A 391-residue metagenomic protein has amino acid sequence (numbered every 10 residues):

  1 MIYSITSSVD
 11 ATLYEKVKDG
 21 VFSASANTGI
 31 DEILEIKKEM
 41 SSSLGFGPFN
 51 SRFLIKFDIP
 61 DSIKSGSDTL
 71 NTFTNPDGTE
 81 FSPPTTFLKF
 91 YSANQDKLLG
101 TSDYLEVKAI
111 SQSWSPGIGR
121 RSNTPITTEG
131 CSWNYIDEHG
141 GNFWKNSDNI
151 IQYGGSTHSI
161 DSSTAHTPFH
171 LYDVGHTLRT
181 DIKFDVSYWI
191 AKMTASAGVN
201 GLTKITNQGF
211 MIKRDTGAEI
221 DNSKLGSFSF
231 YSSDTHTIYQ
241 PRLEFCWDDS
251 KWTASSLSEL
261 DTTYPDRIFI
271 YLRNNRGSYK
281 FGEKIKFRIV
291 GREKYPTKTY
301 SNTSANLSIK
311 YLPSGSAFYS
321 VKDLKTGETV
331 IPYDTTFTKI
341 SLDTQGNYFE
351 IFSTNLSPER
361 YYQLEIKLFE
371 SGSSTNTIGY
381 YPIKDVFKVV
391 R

Functional and structural regions predicted by a protein language model:
M1-S278, V290-Y295, A317-S320, I331 (+1 more regions): Secreted, disulfide-rich extracellular signaling modules
P83, I205-N207, G282-K284, S314 (+1 more regions): Extracellular Ig-like/FN3 beta-sandwich strand-entry sites
D181, K284, T344-Y348: A generic structural signal for beta-strand entry/edge sites
Q208-D215, T354-T377: Internal, hydrophobic beta-strand segments that form the core of beta-sheet-rich folds
T297-G327, I331: Short flexible loop/turn segments that cap and initiate beta-strands
K310-L312, S316, K339, D343-T354 (+1 more regions): Extended, charge-rich low-complexity regions and/or helical-solenoid scaffolds
E370-R391: Short beta-strand elements
